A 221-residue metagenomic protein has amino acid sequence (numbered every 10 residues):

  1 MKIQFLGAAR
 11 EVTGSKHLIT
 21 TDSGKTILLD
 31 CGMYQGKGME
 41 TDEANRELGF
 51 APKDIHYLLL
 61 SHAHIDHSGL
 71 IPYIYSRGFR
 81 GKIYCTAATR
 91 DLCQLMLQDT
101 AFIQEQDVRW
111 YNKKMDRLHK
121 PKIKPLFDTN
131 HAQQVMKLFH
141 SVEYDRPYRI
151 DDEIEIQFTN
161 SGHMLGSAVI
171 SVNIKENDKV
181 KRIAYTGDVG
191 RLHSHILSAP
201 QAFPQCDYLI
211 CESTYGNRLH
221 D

Functional and structural regions predicted by a protein language model:
M1-K53, Q134-S198: Core dinuclear metal-dependent hydrolase active-site scaffold
E11, T21-G81, C85-D91, M96-Q134 (+1 more regions): Pre-active-site segment of Zn-dependent metallo-hydrolases
D42, I65, M164, H220-D221: Conserved phosphate-coordination/catalytic loops
L58-S61, T159, R218-H220: Short acidic-aromatic active-site loops that bind/stabilize oxyanions
K82, V169, R182, V189-D221: Cap/insert and terminal regions of metallo-dependent hydrolase folds
